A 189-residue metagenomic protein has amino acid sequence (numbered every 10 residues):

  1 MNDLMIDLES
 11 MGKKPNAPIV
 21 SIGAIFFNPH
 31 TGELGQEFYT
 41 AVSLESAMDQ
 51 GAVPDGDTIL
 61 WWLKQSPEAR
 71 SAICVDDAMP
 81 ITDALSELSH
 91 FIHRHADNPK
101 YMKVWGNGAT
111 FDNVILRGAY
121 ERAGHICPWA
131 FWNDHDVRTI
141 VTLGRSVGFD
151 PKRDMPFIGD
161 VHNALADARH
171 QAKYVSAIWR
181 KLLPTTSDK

Functional and structural regions predicted by a protein language model:
N2-L4, E9-G106: Conserved non-catalytic scaffold segment of RNase H-like nuclease domains
D7-E9, D112, D136, D167: Acidic active-site catalytic centers that drive phospho-/nucleotidyl reactions and related ester hydrolyses
P15-A17, Y120, G144, V175: Short, function-defining helix-loop hinge/capping sites that tune catalysis or transport
S46-D49, P54, T58-L63, D134-H170: Active-site-proximal helix-loop-helix substrate-binding element of RNase H-like nuclease domains
T82-H90, R138, A166, K173: Short, contiguous clusters of charged residues that form electrostatic/catalytic patches at enzyme active sites, used
I92, A96, F111-W132: Substrate-recognition/cap helix-loop segment adjacent to the acidic, metal-dependent catalytic center of Asp-based
K103-T110, V114-I115, A119, F149-K189: Acidic, Mg2+-coordinating catalytic module of metal-dependent nucleases/exonucleases that use a two-metal-ion mechanism
